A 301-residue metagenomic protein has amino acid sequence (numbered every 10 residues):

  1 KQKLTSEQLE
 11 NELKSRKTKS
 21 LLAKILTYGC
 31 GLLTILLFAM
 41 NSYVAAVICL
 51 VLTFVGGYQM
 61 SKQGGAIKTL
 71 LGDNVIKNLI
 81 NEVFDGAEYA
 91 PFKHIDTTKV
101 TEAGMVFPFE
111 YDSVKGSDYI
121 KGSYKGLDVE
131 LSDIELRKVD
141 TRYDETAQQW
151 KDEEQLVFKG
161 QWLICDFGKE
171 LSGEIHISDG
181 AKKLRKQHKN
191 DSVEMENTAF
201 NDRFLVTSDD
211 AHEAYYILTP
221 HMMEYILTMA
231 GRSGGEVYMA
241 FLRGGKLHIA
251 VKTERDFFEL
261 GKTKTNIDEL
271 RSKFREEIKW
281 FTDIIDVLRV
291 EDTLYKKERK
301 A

Functional and structural regions predicted by a protein language model:
K1-S20: Cytosolic juxtamembrane N-terminal segments of multi-pass membrane proteins
K1-S6, K68-A87: Juxtamembrane membrane-interface segments of multi-pass membrane proteins
K17-T34: Transmembrane alpha-helical segments and their cytosolic interface motifs in multi-pass membrane proteins
T18-L21, F54-L79: Transmembrane-cytosolic junction motif
K24, L36-M40, Y58-K62: Short hydrophobic alpha-helical membrane-anchoring segments
G29-L32, L36, V51, Y58: Residues within alpha-helical transmembrane segments of multi-pass membrane proteins, especially transporters, ion
L36-L52: Hydrophobic alpha-helical transmembrane segments
K77, N81-V83, P91-R142, Q149-A301: Charged, low-complexity intrinsically disordered regions
